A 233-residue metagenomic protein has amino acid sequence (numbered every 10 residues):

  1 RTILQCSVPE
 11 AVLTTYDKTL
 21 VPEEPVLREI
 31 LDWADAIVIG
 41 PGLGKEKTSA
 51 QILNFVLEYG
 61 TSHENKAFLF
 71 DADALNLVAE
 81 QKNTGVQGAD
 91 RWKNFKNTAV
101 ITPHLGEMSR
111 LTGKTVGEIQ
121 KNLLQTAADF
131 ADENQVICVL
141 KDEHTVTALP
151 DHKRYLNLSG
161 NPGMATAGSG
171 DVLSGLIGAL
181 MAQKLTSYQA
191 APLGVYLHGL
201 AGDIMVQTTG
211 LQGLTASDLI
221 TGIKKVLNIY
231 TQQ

Functional and structural regions predicted by a protein language model:
R1-S159, Q232: Glycine-rich phosphate/dinucleotide-binding loop and adjoining beta-alpha-beta core of small-molecule
A36-G40, L156-S159, G163-A167, S174 (+1 more regions): Short glycine- and Lys/Arg-enriched binding-loop motifs that mark or flank ligand-binding interfaces
G42-E46, P162, G170-L173, I177 (+1 more regions): Gly/Ser/Thr-rich beta-alpha loop segments that engage phosphate groups in nucleotides
R110, T166-L197: Short, small-residue alpha-helix embedded
L111-T112, L158-M164, S174, G178 (+1 more regions): Short beta-alpha connecting loops at secondary-structure transitions that line or flank enzyme active sites
K114-L123, K184-Q189, G210-L214: Short, charged, surface-exposed loops that flank catalytic or proteolytic processing sites
L123-D132, S187-A201, A216-K224: Short, well-structured alpha-helical segments that form the helix of a local strand-helix-strand
A201-Q233: Charged C-terminal helix
